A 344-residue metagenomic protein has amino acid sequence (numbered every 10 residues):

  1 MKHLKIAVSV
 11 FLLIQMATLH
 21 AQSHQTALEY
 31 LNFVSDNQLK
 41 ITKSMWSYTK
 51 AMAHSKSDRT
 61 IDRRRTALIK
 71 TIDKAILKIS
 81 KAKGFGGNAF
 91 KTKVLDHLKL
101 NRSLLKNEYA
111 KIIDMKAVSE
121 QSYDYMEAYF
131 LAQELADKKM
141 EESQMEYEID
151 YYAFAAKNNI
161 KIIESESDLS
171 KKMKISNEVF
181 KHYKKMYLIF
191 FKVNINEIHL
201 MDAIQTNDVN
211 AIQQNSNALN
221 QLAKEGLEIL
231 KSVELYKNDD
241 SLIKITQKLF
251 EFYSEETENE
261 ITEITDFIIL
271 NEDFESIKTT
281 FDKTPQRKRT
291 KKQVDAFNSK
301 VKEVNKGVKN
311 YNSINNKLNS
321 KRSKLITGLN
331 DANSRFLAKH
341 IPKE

Functional and structural regions predicted by a protein language model:
M1-Y30, E344: Bacterial Sec-dependent N-terminal signal peptides
S23-K56, K116-I212, S216, N271-E344: C-terminal amphipathic alpha-helix
N37-S44, L68-K78, L100, L104-N107 (+3 more regions): Amphipathic, well-ordered alpha-helical segments in soluble domains
T49-L131: Post-signal peptide N-terminal segment of secreted/secretory-pathway proteins
T66, L249, T257-E260: Polytopic alpha-helical membrane-helix bundles and their juxtamembrane interface segments in multi-pass membrane
K74-D96, K111-M115, G226-K248, T262-N271: Short, solvent-exposed, charged loop/turn and helix-capping segments that join or cap alpha-helices on peripheral
K78-K81, Q121, L135, K139 (+4 more regions): Amphipathic alpha-helical hairpins
